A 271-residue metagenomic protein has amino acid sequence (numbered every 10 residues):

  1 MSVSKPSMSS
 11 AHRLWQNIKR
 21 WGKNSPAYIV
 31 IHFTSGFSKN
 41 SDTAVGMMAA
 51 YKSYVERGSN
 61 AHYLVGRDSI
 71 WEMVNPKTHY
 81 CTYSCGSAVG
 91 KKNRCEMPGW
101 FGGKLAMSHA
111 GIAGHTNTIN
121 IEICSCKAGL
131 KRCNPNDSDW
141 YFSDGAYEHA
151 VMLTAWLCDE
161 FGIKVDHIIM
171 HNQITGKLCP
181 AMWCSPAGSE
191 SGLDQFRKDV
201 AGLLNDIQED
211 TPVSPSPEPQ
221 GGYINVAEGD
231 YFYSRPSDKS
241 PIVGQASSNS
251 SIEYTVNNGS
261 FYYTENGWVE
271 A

Functional and structural regions predicted by a protein language model:
M1-G114: N-terminal catalytic cores of peptidoglycan-degrading enzymes
S2-M8, I18, G22, M107-N120 (+1 more regions): Basic/polar, cationic surfaces and motifs that engage anionic cell-wall and phosphate/carboxylate ligands
F33-T34, R67, I123, N172 (+1 more regions): Residues immediately flanking
D210-Y231, Q245-A246, V256-N258: SH3-family beta-barrel domains
P236-P241: Short alpha-helix capping/helix-loop boundary micro-motifs
V243-A271: SH3/SH3-like beta-barrel superfamily modules
